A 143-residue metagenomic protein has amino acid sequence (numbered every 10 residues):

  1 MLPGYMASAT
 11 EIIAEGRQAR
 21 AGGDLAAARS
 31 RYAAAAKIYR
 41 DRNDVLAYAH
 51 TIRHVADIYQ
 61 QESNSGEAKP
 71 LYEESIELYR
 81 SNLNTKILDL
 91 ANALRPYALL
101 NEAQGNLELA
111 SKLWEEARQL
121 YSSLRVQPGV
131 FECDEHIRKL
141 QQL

Functional and structural regions predicted by a protein language model:
P3-G4, N43, T85, R125: Structural signature of alpha-solenoid helical repeat scaffolds
Y5-D41: Alpha-helical segment of the N-proximal tetratricopeptide repeat
M6-A7, L46, L88, P128: Residue signature of alpha-solenoid helical repeat architecture, marking inter-repeat boundaries and helix-start
T10-E11, H50, D89-N92, K112 (+1 more regions): Residue register of alpha-helical TPR repeats
A19, Y39, Y79-S81, N101 (+1 more regions): Eukaryotic all-alpha helical interaction scaffolds
